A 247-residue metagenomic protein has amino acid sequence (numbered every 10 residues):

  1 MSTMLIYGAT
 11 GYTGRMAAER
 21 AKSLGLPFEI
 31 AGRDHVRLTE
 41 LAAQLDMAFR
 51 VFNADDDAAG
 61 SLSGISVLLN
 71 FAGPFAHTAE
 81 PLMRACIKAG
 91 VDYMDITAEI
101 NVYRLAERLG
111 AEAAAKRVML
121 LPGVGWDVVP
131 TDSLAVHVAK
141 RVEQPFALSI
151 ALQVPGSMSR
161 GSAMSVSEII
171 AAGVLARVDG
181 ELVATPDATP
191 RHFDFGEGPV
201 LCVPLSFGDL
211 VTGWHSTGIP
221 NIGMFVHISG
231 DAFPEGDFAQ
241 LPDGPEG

Functional and structural regions predicted by a protein language model:
M4-L24: N-terminal Rossmann NAD(P)H-binding glycine-rich loop of SDR-like oxidoreductase domains
G14, R20, K140-G247: C-terminal catalytic/substrate-binding lobe primarily of soluble NAD(P)-dependent oxidoreductases
E29-I30, M94: Conserved beta-strand positions in the Rossmann-like core of class I SAM-dependent methyltransferases
A31-H35, F52-A54: N-terminal Rossmann-fold cofactor-binding loop
A42-D57: Rossmann-fold cofactor-recognition segment
A58, V67-A85, N101: Beta-loop-alpha module in the N-terminal Rossmann-like domain of NAD(P)-dependent dehydrogenases, especially those
M83-Y103: ADP-ribose/adenylate-binding Rossmann-like module
I96-M119: Rossmann-fold NAD(P)-binding glycine/threonine-rich loop
